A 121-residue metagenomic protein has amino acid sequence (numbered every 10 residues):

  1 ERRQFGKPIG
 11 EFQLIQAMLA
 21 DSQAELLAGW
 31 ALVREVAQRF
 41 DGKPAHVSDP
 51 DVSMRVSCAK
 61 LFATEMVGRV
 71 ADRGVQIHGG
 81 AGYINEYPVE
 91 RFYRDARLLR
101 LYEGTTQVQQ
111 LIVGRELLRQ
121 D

Functional and structural regions predicted by a protein language model:
E1-D121: Alpha-helical interface subdomain recognition
